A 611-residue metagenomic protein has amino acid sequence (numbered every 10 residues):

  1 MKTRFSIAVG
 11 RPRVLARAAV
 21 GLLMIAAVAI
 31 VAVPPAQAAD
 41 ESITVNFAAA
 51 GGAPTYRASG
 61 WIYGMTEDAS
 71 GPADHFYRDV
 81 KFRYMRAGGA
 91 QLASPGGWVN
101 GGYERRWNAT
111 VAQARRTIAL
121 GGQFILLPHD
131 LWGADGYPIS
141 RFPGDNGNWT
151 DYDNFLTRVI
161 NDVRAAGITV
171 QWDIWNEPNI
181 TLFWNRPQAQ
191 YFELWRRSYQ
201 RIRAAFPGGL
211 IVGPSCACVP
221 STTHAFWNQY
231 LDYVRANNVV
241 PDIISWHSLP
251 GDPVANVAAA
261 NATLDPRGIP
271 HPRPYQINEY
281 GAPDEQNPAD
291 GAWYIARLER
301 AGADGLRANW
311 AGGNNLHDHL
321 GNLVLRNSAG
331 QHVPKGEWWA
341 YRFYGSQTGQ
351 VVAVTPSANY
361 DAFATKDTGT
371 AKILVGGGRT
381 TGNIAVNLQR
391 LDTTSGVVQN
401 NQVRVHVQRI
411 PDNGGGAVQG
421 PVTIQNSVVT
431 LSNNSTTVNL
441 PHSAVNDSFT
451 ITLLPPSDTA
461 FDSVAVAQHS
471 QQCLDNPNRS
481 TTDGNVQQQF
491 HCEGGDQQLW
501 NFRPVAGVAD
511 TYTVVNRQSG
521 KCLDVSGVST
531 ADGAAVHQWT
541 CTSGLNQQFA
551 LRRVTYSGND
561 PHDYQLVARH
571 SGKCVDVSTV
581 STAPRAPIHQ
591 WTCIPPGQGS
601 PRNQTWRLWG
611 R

Functional and structural regions predicted by a protein language model:
K2-A38: Secretory targeting and sorting signals
F5, D458-T481, L499-T530, Q548-T582 (+1 more regions): Extracellular glycan-recognition/adhesion modules and their associated mucin-like linkers
A39-G88: Boundary/entry segment of secreted carbohydrate-active catalytic domains
V80-P241, S245-D252: Substrate-binding cleft and catalytic face of glycoside hydrolase catalytic domains, especially the flexible beta-alpha
D242-P288: Glycoside hydrolase catalytic-domain groove-lining segments
E285-T370, G376-G377: Aromatic/acidic polysaccharide-binding cleft in carbohydrate-active enzymes
A358-D412: Carbohydrate-binding surface patches
G420-T459: C-terminal beta-strand-rich structural cap/linker in extracellular carbohydrate-active enzymes
